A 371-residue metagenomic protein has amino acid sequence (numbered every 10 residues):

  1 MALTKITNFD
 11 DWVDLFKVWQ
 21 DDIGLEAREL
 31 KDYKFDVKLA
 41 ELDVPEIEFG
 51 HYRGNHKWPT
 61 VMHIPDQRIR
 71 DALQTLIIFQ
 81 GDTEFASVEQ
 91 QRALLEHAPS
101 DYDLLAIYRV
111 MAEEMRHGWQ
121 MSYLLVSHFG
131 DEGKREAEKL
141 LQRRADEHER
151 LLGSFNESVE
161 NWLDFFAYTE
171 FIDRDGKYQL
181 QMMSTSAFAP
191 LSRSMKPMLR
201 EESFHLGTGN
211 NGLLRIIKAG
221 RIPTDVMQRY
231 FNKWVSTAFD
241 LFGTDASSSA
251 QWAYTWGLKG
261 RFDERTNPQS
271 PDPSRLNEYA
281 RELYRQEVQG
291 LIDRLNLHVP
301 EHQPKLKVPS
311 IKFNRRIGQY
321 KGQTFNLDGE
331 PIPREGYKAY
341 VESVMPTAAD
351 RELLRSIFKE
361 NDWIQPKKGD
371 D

Functional and structural regions predicted by a protein language model:
M1-L105, S127-V159, F242-D371: Terminal targeting/low-complexity segments that flank the catalytic cores of oxidoreductases
L3, I69-Q80, P99-H117, F165 (+1 more regions): Alpha-helical scaffold segments that form or flank carboxylate-/histidine-based iron centers
Q80, V110, T169, M198 (+3 more regions): Amphipathic alpha-helix face/heptad-repeat signature
T83-Q91, H117, I172-Q179, H205-G209: Amphipathic, well-ordered alpha-helical segments in soluble domains
L94-A98, M183-A187, I216: Secondary-structure edge/capping motif, primarily at the C-terminal ends of alpha-helices and the immediately following
Y108-E136: Carboxylate/His-rich catalytic cores and anion/metal-binding grooves
G130-G207, V226-W252, W256-L258: Active-site-proximal alpha-helical scaffolds that flank and shape metal-associated catalytic sites
N210-R221: C-terminal helix-coil-helix/basic helical segment that borders enzyme active sites and/or dimer interfaces and provides
